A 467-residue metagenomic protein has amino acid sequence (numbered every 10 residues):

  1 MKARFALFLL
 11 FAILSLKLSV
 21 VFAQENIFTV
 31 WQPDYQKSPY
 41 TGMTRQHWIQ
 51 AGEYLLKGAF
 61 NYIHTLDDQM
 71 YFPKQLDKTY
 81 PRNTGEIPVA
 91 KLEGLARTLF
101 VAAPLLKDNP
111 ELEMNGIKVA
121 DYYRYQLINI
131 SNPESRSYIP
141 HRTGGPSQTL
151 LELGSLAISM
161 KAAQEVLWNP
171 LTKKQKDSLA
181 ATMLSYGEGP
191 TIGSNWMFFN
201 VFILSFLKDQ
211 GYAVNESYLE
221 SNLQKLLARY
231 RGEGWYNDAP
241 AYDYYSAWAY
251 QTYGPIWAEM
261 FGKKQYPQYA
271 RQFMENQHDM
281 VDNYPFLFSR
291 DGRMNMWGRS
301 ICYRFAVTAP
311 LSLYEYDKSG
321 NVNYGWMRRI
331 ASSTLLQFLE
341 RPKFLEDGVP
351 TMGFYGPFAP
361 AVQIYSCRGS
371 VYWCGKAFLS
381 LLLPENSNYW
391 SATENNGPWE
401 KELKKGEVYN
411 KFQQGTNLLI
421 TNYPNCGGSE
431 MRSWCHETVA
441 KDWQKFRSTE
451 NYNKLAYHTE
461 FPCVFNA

Functional and structural regions predicted by a protein language model:
M1-E25: Bacterial Sec-dependent N-terminal signal peptides
Q24-E93, K118-Q126: Low-complexity, Ser/Thr/Pro/Gly-enriched N-terminal "stalk/linker" regions
I63, D67, A102, L106 (+6 more regions): Structural signal for hydrophobic packing residues in well-ordered secondary-structure cores of soluble enzyme domains
T65-Q69, E111, I192, R290-M294 (+2 more regions): Intrinsically disordered or highly flexible coil/loop and linker segments, enriched in small and charged/polar residues
Y80-G85, R136-H141, W235, A359-P360: Glycine- and acidic
K91-N109, G116-V281, P285-E315: Aromatic-lined, polymer-binding surfaces characteristic of secreted/periplasmic polysaccharide-degrading enzymes
P110, M114, W168, Q265 (+2 more regions): Structured alpha-helical bundle/scaffold domains in large eukaryotic membrane-trafficking regulators
E315-A467: Extended polysaccharide-engagement surfaces of secreted carbohydrate-active enzymes
